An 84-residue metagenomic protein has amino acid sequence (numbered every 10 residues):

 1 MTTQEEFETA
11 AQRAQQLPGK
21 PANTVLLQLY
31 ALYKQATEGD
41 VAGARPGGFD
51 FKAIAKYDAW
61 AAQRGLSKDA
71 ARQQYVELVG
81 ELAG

Functional and structural regions predicted by a protein language model:
M1-G84: A charge-rich, low-complexity, intrinsically flexible signal that marks solvent-exposed coils, linkers, repeats
